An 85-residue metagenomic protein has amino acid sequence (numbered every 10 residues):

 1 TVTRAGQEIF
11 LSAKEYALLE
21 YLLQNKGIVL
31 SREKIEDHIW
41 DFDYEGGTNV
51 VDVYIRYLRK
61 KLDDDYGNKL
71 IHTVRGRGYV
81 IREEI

Functional and structural regions predicted by a protein language model:
T1-Y16, V80-I85: A structural micro-motif at secondary-structure boundaries
S12, E45, D52: Conserved catalytic core of two-component sensor histidine kinases
E15-L18, T48: The N-cap/first-turn positions of alpha helices within or immediately adjacent to helix-turn-helix DNA-binding domains
Y21, H38, R59-N68: Residue cluster at the C-terminal edge of the helix-turn-helix DNA-binding motif
Q24-G27, F42: Short helix-capping/hinge SLiMs at alpha-helix to coil transitions
I28-I39: Short coil-to-helix segment of the ABC ATPase nucleotide-binding domain corresponding to the Q-loop/switch region
K34, N49-K61: Recognition helix of helix-turn-helix DNA-binding domains
K69-I85: A short linear beta-strand->loop->alpha-helix hinge motif most characteristic of winged-helix/helix-turn-helix
